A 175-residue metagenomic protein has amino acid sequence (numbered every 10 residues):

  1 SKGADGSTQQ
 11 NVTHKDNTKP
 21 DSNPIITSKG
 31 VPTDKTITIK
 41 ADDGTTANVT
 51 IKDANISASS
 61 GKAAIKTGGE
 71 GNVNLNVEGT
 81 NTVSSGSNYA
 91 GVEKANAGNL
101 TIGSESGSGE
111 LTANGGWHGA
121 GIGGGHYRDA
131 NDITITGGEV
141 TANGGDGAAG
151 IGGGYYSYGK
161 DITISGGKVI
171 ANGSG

Functional and structural regions predicted by a protein language model:
S1-G175: A composition-driven surface/loop motif
